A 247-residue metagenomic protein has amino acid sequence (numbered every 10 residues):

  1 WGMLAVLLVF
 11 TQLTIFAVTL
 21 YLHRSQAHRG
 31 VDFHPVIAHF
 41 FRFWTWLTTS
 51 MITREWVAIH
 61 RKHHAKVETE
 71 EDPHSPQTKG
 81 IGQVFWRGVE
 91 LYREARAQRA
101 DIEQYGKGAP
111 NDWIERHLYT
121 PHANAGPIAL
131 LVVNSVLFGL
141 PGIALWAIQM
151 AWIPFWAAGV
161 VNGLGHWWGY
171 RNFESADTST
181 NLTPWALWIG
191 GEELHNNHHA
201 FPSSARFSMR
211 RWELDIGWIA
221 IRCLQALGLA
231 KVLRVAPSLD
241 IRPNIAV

Functional and structural regions predicted by a protein language model:
W1-V160, L164, S204-V247: Non-catalytic, topology-defining segments of multipass membrane proteins
G106-I114, W168-L194, H198-F201: Active-site-proximal inter-transmembrane loops
